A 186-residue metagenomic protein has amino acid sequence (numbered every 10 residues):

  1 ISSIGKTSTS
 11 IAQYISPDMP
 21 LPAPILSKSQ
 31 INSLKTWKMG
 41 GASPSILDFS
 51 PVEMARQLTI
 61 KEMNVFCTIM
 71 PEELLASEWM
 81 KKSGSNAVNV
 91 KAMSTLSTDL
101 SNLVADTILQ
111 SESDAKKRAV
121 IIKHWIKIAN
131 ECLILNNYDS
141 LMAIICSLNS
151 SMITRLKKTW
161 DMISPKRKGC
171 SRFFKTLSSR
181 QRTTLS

Functional and structural regions predicted by a protein language model:
I1-S186: Eukaryotic small-GTPase/lipid signaling interfaces
